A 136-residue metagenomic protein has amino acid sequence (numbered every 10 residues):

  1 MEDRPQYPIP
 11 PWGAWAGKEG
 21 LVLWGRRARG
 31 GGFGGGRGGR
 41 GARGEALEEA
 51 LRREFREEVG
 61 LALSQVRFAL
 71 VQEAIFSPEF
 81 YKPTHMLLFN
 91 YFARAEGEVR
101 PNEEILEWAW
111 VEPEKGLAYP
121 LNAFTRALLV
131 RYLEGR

Functional and structural regions predicted by a protein language model:
M1-V22, R40, F92: Conserved N-terminal beta-strand and adjoining loop/helix that marks the start of the Nudix/MutT-like hydrolase domain
P8, A16-G17, G36, L63 (+1 more regions): Short connector loops at helix/strand junctions that flank enzyme active sites, especially segments positioning acidic
G17-G20, A28, A93-E98, P113-K115: Short loop segments at secondary-structure junctions
G20-E57: Conserved Nudix-box catalytic region and its N-terminal flanking loop in Nudix hydrolases and closely related
G39, R53-E54, V66, V111-E114: Structural detector for helix-capping/boundary residues
L61-V71: A short coil-to-beta-strand element that immediately follows conserved catalytic motifs
Q72-V99: Active-site-adjacent beta-strand/loop module that shapes the phosphate/pyrophosphate-binding cleft
F92, R100-Y132: NUDIX/MutT-family hydrolases
